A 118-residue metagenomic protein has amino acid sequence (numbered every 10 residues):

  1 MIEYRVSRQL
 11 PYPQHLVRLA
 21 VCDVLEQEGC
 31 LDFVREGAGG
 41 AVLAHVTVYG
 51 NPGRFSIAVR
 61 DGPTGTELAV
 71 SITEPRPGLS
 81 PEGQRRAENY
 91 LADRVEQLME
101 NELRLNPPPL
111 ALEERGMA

Functional and structural regions predicted by a protein language model:
M1-A118: Ser/Thr-rich, low-complexity intrinsically disordered terminal regions
